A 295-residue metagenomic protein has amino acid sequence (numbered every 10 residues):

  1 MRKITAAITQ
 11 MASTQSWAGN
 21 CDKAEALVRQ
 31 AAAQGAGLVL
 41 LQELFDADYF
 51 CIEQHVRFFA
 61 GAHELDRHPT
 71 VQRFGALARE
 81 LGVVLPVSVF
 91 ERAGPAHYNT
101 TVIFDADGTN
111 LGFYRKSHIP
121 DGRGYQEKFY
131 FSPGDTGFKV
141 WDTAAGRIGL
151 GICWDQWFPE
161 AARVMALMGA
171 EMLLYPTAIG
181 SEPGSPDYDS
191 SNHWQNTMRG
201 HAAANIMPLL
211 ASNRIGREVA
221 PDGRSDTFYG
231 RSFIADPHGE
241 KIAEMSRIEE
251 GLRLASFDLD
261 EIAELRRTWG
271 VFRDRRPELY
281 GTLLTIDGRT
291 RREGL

Functional and structural regions predicted by a protein language model:
M1-L38, L174: N-terminal active-site segment of His-dependent metallophosphoesterases
K3-Q15, T100, F113-R115, V140 (+2 more regions): Active-site-proximal beta-strand elements of phosphoester/diester hydrolases
W17, A26-F113, I179-N205: Cys-nucleophile CN-hydrolase/nitrilase-fold catalytic domain and related Cys-dependent amidase chemistry that acts on
H63-V84, R147, C153-L252: CN hydrolase (nitrilase-like) catalytic-core segments centered on the catalytic cysteine and neighboring Lys/Glu
V87-V89, T100-I103, K139, S232-I234 (+1 more regions): Short beta-strand scaffold segments in enzyme catalytic cores
K116-Y130, E249-R267: A short, polar/charged loop-to-alpha-helix boundary motif
R123-K139, Q156: Active-site glycine-rich loop that binds ribose-phosphate moieties when present
F138-E171, I262-L295: Cysteine/selenocysteine-centered motifs that mediate thiol-based redox chemistry or coordinate metal-sulfur cofactors
